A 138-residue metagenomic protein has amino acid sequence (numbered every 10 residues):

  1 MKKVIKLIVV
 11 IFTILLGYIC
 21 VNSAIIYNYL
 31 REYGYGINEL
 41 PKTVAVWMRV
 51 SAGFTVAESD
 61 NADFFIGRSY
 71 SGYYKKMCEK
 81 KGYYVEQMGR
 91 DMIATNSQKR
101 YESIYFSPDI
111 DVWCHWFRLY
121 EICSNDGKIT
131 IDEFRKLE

Functional and structural regions predicted by a protein language model:
M1-L16: N-terminal Sec-pathway targeting helices
K2, M48, C114-F117: Short linear interaction motif-like sites in intrinsically disordered regions of transcription factors
K2, Y33-L40, I129-E138: Intrinsically disordered, low-complexity prosegments and terminal tails associated with secretory/extracytoplasmic
K2-K6, R31, K42-V46: Short hydrophobic helices that act as membrane-entry/anchoring signals
I11, L40, K76, Y105-D109: Intrinsically disordered, low-complexity regions enriched in Ser/Pro/Gly/Gln/His and often acidic
I14-Y35: Membrane-interface motif at the C-terminal end of an N-terminal transmembrane signal
E39-S97: Mature extracytoplasmic domains of secretory-pathway proteins
G89-E138: Non-cytosolic head/periplasmic domains of membrane-anchored proteins
